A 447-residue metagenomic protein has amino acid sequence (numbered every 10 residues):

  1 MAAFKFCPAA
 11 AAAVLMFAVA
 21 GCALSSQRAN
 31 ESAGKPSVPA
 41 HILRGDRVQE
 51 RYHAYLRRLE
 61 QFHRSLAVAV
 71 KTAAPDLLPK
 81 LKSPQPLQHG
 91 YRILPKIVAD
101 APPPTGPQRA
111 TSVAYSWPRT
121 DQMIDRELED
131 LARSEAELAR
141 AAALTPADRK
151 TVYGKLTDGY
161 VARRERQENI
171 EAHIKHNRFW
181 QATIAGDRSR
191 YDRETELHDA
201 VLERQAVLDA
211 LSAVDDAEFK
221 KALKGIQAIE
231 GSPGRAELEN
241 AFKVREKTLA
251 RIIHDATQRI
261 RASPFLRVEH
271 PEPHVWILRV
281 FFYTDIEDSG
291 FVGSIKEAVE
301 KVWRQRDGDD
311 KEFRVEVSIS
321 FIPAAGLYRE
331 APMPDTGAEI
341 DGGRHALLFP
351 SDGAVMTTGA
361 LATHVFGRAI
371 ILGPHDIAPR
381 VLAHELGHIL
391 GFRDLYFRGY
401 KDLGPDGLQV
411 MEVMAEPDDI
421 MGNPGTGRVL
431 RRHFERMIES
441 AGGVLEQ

Functional and structural regions predicted by a protein language model:
M1-A11: Bacterial N-terminal signal peptides that target proteins for export
V19-G21: C-terminal motif of bacterial Sec signal peptides marking the signal peptidase cleavage site
A23-S25: Bacterial signal peptide processing site
R28-L94: Charged, amphipathic alpha-helical stretches
L77-S112, V152, T157-A362: Propeptide-to-catalytic entry region of secreted or membrane-anchored zinc metalloproteases
A362-A383: Short pre-active-site segment immediately N-terminal to the catalytic Zn-binding motif
P379-R380, L386-L403: Catalytic Zn2+-binding segment of zinc metalloproteases
K401-Q447: Extracellular (secreted or membrane-anchored) zinc-dependent metallopeptidases, primarily metzincins but also closely
